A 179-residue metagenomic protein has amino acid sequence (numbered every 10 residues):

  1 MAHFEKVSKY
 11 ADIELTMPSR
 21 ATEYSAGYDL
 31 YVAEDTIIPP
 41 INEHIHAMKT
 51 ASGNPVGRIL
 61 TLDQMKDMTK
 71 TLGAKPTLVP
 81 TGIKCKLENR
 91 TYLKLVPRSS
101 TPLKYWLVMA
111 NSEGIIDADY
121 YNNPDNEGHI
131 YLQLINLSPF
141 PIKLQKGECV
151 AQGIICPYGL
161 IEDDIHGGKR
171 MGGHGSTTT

Functional and structural regions predicted by a protein language model:
M1-T179: DUTPase catalytic domain/fold
